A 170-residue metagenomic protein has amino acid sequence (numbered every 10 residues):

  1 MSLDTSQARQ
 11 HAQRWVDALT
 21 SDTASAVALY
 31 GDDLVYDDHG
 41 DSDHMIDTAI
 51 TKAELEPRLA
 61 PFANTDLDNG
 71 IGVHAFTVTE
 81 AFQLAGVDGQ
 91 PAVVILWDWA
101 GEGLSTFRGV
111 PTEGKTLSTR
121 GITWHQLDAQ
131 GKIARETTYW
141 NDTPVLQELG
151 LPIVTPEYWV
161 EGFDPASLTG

Functional and structural regions predicted by a protein language model:
M1-G170: C-terminal and inter-domain tail/linker signature
